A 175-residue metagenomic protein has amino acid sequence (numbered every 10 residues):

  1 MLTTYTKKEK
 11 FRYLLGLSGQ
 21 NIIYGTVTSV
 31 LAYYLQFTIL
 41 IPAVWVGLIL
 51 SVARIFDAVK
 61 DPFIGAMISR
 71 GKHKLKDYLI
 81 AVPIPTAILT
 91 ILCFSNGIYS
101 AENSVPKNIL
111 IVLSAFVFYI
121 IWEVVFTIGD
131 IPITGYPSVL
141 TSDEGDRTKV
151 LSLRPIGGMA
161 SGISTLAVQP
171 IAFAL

Functional and structural regions predicted by a protein language model:
M1-L175: Membrane-embedded alpha-helical bundles of multi-pass transporters/translocases, especially carrier/permease families
